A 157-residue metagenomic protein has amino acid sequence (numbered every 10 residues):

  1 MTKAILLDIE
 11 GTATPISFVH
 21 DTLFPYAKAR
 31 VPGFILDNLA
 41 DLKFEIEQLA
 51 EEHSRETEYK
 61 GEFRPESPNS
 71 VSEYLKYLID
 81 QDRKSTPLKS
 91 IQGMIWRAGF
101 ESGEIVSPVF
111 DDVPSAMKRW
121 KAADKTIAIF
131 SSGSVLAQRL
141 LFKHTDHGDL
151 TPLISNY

Functional and structural regions predicted by a protein language model:
T2-D21: Asp-based phosphoryl-transfer active-site loop
I9, A13, L78, G103 (+1 more regions): Short, charged/polar micro-motifs that form catalytic or ligand-binding hotspots
V19-Y77: Conserved phosphoryl-transfer catalytic core
S54-D111: Metal-dependent phosphoesterase signature
G93-M94, S102-P108, V113-H144, Y157: Substrate-recognition element of Asp-dependent hydrolases with the DxDx(T/V) motif
D146-G148: Short loop/turn segments immediately following beta-strands, especially the blade-tip and inter-blade linker loops
L150-Y157: A short, structured active-site edge motif that brings together acidic residues
